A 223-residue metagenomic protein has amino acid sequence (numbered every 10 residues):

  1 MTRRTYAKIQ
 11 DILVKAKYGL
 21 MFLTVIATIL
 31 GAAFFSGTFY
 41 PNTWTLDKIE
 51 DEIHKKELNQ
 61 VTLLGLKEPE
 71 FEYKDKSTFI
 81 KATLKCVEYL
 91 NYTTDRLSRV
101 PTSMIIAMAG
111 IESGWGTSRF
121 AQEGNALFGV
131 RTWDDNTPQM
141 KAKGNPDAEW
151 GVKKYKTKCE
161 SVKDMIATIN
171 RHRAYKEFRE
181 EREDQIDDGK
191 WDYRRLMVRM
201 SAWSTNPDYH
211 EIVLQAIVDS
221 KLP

Functional and structural regions predicted by a protein language model:
T2-I106, I111, W115-P223: Catalytic cores of secreted/periplasmic lytic hydrolases that degrade extracellular macromolecules
